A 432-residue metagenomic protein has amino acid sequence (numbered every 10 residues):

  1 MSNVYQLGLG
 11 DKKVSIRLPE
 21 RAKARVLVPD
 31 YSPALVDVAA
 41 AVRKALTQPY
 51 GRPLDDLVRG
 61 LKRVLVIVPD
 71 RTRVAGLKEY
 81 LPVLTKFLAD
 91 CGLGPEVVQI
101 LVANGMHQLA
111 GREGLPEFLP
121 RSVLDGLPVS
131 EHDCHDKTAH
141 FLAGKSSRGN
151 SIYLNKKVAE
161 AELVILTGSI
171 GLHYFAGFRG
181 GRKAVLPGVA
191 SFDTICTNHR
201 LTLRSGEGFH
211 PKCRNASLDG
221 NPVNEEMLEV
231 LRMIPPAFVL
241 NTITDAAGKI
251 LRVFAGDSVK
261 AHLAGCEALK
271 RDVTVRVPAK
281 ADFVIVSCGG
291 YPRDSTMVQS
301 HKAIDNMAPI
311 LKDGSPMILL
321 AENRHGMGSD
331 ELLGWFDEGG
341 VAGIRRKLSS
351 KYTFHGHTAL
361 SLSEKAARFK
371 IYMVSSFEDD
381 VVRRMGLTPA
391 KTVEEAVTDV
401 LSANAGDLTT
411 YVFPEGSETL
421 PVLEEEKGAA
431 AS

Functional and structural regions predicted by a protein language model:
M1-K44: N-terminal amphipathic/basic leader segments beginning at the initiator methionine
R63-V74, Q99-G105, I285-S287: Short glycine-rich or small-residue beta-strand-to-loop segments that form or flank ligand, phosphate, metal/Fe-S
R73-L93, S300-L311: Histidine-anchored nucleotide/phosphate-binding helix
P95-G105, P316-A321, K370-S375: Short internal beta-strands
A110-F178: An acidic, phosphate/nucleotide-engaging active-site surface
F209-Y291: Membrane-embedded hairpin module used as a gating/binding unit in multi-pass transport and secretion proteins
D294-Y372: C-terminal catalytic subdomain
G356-E418, E424-E426: Internal helix-turn-beta structural module
